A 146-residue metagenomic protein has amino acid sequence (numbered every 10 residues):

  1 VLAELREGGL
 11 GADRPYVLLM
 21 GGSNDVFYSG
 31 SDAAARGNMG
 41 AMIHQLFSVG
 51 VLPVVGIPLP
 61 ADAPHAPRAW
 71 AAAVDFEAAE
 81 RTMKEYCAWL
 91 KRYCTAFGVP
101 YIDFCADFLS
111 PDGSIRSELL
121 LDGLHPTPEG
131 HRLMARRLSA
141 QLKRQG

Functional and structural regions predicted by a protein language model:
L2-G146: Alpha-helical cap/lid subdomain in secreted, periplasmic, or secretory-pathway luminal O-acyl-processing enzymes
